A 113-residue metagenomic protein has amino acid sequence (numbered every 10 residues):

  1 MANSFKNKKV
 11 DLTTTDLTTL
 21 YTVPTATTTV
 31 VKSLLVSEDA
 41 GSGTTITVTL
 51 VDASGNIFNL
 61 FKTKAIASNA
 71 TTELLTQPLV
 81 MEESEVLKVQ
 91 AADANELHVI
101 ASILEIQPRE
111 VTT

Functional and structural regions predicted by a protein language model:
M1-T29, S33, Q90-T113: C-terminal interaction-tip segments
V31, G43-T45: A common structural microfeature
V36-G41, A92: Short solvent-exposed strand-capping/beta-turn motif centered on an Asx-Ser/Thr pair
I46-V48, L87-V89: Hydrophobic beta-strand residues in large extracellular and virion-surface proteins
T47-V51, I100-S102: Beta-strand signatures of extracellular beta-sandwich domains
V51-V86: Intrinsically disordered, low-complexity Pro/Gly/Ser/Thr-rich segments with frequent PxxP/GP/PP motifs and embedded
